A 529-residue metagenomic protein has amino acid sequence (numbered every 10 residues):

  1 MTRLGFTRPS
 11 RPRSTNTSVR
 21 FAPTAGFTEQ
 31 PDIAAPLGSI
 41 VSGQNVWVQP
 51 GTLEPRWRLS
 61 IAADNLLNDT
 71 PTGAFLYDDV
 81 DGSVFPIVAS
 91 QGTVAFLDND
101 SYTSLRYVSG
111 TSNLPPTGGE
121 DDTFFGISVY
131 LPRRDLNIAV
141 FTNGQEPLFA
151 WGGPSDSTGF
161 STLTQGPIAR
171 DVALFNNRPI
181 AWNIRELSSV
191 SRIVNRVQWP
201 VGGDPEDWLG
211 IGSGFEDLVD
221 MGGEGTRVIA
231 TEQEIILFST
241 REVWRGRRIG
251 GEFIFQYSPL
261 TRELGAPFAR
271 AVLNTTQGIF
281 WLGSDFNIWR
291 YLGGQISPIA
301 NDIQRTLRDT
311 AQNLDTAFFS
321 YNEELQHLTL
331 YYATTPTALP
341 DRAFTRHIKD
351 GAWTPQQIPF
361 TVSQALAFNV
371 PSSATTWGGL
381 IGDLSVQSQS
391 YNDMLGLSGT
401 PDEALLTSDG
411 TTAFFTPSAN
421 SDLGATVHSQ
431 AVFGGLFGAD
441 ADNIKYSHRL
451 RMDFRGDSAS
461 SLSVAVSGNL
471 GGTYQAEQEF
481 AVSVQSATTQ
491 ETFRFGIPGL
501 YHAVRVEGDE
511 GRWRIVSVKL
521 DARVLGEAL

Functional and structural regions predicted by a protein language model:
M1-R106, T117-R134, E263-I279, G283-L529: Beta-sheet repeat architectures centered on beta-propellers
L59-P71, R106-F124, D156-A317: Beta-propeller and closely related beta-pinwheel folds
A74, A139, P179: Hydrophobic/aromatic pocket-lining and membrane-interface residues
Q91, S109, N143-E146, W151-D156 (+3 more regions): Acidic/polar residues in short coil/turn loops that connect beta-strands within repeat-based beta-sheet scaffolds
T93-N99, L148-P154, E186-G210, G246 (+2 more regions): Short beta-strand segments and strand-loop junctions that repeat across beta-rich extracellular domains
F125-L163: Hydrophobic or amphipathic alpha-helical targeting/insertion segments
N143, N183, Y332: Pocket-edge structural micro-motifs
